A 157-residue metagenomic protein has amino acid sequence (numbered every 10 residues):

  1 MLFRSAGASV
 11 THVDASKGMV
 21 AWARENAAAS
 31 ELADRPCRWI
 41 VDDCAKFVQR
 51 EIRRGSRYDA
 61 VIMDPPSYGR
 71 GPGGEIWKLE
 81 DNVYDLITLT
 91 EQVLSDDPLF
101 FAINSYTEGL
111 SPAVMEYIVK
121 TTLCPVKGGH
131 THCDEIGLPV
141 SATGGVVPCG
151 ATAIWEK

Functional and structural regions predicted by a protein language model:
A6: Conserved dinucleotide-binding and phosphotransfer motif residues
S9-D14: Conserved SAM-binding motif I beta-strand of class I
S16-I62: S-adenosyl-L-methionine
V41, D59-L89: Mobile active-site "lid"/loop adjacent to the S-adenosyl-L-methionine
R50-I52, P72-G74, A113-V114: Short, well-ordered secondary-structure micro-motifs
L89, L94-F101: Short glycine-dipeptide loop
P98-K157: C-terminal catalytic and target-recognition region of SAM-dependent MTase-like enzymes, primarily methyltransferases
